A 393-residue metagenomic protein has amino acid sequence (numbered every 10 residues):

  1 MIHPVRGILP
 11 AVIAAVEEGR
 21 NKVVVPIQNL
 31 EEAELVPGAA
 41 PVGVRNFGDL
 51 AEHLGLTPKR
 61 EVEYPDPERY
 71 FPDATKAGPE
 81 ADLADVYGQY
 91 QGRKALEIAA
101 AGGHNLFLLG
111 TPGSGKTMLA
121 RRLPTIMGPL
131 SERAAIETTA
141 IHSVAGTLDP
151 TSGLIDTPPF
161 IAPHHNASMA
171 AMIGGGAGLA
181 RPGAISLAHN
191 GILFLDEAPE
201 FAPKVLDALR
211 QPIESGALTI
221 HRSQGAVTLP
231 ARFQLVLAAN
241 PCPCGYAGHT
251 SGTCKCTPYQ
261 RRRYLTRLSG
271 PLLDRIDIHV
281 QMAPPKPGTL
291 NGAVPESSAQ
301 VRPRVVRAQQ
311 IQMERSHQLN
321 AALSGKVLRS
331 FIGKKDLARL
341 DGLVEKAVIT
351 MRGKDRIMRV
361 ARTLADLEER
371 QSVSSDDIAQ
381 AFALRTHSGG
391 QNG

Functional and structural regions predicted by a protein language model:
M1-F107, H221, Q371-G393: Peripheral, non-AAA+ core regions of ATP-driven protein-machinery
H3-G7, E34-G38, G55-L56, T111-P112 (+4 more regions): Short acidic, glycine/serine/threonine-rich loops at helix termini
A15, N46, L96, A135 (+8 more regions): Conserved RecA-like P-loop NTPase ATPase core
P67-E68, L148-I155, H317-S324, G393: Short coil/turn segments at secondary-structure boundaries
A81-K94, G103-H104, A140-L206, Q211 (+2 more regions): Switch/coupling sub-region of P-loop NTPases
L108-D149: Walker A/P-loop
A180, A202-G393: Basic, amphipathic alpha-helical bundle interface domains used for macromolecular binding and assembly
